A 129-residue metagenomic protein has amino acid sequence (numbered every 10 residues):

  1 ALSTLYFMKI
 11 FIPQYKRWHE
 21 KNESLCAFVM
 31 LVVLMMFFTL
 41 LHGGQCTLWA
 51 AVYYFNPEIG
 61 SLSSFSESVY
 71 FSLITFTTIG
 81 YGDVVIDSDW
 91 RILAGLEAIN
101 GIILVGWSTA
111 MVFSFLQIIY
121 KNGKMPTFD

Functional and structural regions predicted by a protein language model:
A1-H42, V105-D129: Cytoplasmic (intracellular) domains, linkers, and terminal tails of multi-pass ion channels
Y6, Y15, Y53-Y54, Y70 (+2 more regions): Sequence-level detector for tyrosine residue identity
I10, W18-C26, G43, S66 (+3 more regions): Membrane-targeting and insertion segments and their boundary/processing signals
I12-P13, S24-V29, T47-A50, P57 (+1 more regions): Short amphipathic alpha-helical segments, especially helix-boundary/capping motifs
H19-E20, V32, V52, F76 (+1 more regions): General secondary-structure edge motif
L40-F71: Outer-pore turret/helix-boundary of cation channels
S63-G123: Pore domain of cation channels
